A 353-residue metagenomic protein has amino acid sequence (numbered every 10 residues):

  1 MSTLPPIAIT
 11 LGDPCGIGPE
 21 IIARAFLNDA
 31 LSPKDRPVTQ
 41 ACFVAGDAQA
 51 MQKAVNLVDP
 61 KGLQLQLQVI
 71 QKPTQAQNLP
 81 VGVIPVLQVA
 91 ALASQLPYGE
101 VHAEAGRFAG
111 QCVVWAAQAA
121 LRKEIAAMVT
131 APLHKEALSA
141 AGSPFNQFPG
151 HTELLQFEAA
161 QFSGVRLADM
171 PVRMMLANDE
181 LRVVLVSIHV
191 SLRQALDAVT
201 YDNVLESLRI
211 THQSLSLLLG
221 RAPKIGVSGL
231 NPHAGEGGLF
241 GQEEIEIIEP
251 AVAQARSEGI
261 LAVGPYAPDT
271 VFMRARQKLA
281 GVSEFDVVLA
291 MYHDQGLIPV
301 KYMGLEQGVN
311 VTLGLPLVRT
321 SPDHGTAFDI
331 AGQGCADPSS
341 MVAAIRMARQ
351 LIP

Functional and structural regions predicted by a protein language model:
S2-I245, E249-P353: Anion-binding alpha/beta catalytic cores of soluble intermediary-metabolism enzymes, centered on
